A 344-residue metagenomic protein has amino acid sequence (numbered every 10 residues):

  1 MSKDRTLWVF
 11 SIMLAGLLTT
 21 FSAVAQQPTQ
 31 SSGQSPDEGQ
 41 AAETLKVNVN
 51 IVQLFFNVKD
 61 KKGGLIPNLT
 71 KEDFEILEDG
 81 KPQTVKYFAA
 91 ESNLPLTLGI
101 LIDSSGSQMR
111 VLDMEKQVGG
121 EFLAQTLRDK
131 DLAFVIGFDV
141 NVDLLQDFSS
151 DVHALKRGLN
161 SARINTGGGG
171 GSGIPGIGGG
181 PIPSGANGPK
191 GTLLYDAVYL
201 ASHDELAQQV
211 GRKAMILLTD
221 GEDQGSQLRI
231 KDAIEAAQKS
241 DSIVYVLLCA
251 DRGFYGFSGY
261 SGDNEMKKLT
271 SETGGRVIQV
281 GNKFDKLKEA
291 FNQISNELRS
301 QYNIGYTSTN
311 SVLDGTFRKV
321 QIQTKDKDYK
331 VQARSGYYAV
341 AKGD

Functional and structural regions predicted by a protein language model:
M1-L7: N-terminal secretory signal peptides that target proteins for export/translocation
S2, A15-G16, K288: Compositionally biased, low-complexity segments enriched in small residues
R5, L18-T19, P28: Intrinsically disordered/low-complexity terminal segments and short unstructured peptides
V9-S22: Bacterial N-terminal signal peptides
A23-D344: Scaffold/interface architecture of coatomer-like assemblies
